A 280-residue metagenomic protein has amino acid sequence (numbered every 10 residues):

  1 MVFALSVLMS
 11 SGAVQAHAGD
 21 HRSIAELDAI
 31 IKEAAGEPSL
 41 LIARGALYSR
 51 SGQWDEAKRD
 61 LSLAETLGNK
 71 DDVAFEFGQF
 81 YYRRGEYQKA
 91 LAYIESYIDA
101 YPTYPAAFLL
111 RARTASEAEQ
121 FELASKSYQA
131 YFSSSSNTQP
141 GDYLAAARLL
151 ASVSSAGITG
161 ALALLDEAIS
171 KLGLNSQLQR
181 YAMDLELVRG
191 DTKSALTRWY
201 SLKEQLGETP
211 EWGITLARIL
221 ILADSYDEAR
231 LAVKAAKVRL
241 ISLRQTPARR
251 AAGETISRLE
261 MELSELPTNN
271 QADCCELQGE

Functional and structural regions predicted by a protein language model:
A29-I30, L63-A64, S96-Y97, A130-F132 (+3 more regions): Canonical positions in the second alpha-helix
A35, G68-N69, P102, S136-T138 (+3 more regions): Short coil turns that delineate tetratricopeptide repeat
S39, D72-V73, A106, P140-G141 (+4 more regions): Start-of-helix register in tetratricopeptide repeats
A43, E76-F77, L110, A145-A146 (+2 more regions): Canonical tetratricopeptide repeat
A46, Q79, R113, R148-L149 (+2 more regions): Residue-level recognition of tetratricopeptide repeat
R50, R83-R84, E117-A118, S152-S154 (+4 more regions): Register position in tetratricopeptide repeats
R230-E280: Terminal, low-structured helical/coil segments at or just beyond the last alpha-helical repeat
